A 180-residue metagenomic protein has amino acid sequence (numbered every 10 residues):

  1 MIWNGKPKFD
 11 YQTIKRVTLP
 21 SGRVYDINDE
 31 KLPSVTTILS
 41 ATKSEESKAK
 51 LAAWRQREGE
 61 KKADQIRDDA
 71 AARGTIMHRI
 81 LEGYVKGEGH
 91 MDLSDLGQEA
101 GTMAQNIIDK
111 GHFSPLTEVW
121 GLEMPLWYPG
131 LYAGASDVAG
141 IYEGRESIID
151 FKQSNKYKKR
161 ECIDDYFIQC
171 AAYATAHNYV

Functional and structural regions predicted by a protein language model:
M1-A133: Metal-dependent nuclease catalytic cores that hydrolyze phosphodiester bonds in DNA/RNA, characterized by
T117-V180: Mg2+/Mn2+-dependent nuclease catalytic core
